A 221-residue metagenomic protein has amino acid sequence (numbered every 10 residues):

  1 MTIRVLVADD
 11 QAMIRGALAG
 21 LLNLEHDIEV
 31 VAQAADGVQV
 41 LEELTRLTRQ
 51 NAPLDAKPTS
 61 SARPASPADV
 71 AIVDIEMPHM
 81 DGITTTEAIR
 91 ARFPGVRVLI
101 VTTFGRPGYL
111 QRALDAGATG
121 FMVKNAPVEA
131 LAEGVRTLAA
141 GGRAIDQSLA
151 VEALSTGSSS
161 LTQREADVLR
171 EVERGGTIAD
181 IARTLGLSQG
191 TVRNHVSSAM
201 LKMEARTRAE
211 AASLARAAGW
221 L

Functional and structural regions predicted by a protein language model:
A8-D9, A34, A71: Conserved sequence signature across two-component system core domains
I14, P78: The feature encodes the CheY-like receiver
D36-Q39, H79-T84: Acidic catalytic/metal-coordinating carboxylates
E42-E43, S60-R63, I83-G95: Short amphipathic alpha-helix used as the core "switch/output" element in two-component signaling
T48-P58, A62-I72: Active-site beta3 strand of CheY-like receiver
D74, T102: Active-site residues of response regulator receiver
G108-D115, G120-D167, W220: Short, flexible helix-to-coil linker/hinge segments that flank and couple to helix-turn-helix
G175-E210: Recognition helix of helix-turn-helix DNA-binding domains
